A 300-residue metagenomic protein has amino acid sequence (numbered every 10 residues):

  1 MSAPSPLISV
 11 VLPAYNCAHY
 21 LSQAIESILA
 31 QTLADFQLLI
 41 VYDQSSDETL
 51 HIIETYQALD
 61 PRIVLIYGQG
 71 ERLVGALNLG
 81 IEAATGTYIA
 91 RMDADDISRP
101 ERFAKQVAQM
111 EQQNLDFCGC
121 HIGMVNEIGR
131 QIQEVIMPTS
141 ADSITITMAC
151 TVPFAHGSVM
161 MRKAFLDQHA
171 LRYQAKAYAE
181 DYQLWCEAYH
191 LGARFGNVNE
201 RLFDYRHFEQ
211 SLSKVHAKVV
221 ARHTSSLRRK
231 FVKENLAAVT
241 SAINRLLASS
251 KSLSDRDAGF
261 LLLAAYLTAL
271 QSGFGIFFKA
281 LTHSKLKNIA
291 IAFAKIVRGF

Functional and structural regions predicted by a protein language model:
S22-E26, L50-H51, G86, R99-E111: Short alpha-helix within the catalytic core of nucleotide-sugar-dependent glycosyltransferases
E26-D35: Short, acidic, metal-binding catalytic loop of nucleotide-sugar glycosyltransferases
Y42-H51, D93: A conserved acidic beta->alpha catalytic loop
G68-A84, K105: Glycine-rich, basic loop-to-helix element that forms the pyrophosphate-binding segment of sugar-nucleotide handling
E82, C120, E134, P138-L227: Conserved nucleotide-sugar donor-binding catalytic segment
I89: Short aromatic/hydrophobic "clamp" motif used to bind/position activated sugar donors
E101-I132: Conserved donor NDP-sugar-binding/catalytic core segment of glycosyltransferases
K176, Q183, H190, F195 (+1 more regions): C-terminal subregions of glycosyltransferases and related glycan-biosynthesis enzymes
